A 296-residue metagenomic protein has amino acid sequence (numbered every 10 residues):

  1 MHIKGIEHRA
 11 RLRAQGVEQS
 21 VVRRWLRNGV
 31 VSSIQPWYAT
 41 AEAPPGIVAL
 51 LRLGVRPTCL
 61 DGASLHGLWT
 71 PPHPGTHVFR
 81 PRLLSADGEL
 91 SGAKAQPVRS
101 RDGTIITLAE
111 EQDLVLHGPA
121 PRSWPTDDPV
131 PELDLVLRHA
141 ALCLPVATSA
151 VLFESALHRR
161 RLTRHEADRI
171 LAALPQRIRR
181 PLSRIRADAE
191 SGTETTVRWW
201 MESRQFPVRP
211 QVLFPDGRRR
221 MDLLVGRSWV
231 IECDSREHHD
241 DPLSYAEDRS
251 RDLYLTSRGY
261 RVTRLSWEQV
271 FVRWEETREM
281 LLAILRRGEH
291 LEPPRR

Functional and structural regions predicted by a protein language model:
M1-L174, P181, R286-R296: Short gly/ser-rich loop at a beta-strand->alpha-helix junction or flexible surface loop bordering the NTP-binding
L157-R296: Surface segments flanking catalytic/ligand-binding clefts of nucleic-acid enzymes
